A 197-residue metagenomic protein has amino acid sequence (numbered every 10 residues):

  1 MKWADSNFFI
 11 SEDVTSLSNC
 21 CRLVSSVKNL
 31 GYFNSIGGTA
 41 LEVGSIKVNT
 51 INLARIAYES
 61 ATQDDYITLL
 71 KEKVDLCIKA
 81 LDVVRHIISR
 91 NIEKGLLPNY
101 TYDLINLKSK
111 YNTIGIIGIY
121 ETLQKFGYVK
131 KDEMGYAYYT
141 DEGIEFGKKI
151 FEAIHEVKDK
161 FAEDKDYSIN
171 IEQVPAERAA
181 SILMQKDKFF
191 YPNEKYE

Functional and structural regions predicted by a protein language model:
M1-K108, V129, G135-T140, I144-E197: Conserved catalytic cores of very large enzyme subunits
T101-T122: Core structural elements
E121-V129: Well-ordered alpha-helical scaffold segments within catalytic/enzyme domains
